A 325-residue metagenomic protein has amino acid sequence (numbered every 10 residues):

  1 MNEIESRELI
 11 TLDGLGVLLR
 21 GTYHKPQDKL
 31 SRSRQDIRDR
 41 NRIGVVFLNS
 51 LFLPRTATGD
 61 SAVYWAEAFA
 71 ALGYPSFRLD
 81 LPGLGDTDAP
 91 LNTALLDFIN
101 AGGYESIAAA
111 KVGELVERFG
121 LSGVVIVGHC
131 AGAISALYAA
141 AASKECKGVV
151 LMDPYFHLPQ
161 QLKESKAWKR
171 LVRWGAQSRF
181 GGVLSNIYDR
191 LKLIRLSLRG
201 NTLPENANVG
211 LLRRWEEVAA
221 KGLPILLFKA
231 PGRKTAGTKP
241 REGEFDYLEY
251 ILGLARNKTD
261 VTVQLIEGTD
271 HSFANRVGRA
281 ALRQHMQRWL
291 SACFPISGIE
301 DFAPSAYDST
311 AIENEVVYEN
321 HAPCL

Functional and structural regions predicted by a protein language model:
M1-I43, N275: N-terminal cap/lid segment of alpha/beta-hydrolase-fold proteins
T11-D13, W65, K169, A176-H321: Serine-hydrolase catalytic core
Q27-D80: Short, surface-exposed "cap/lid" segments of acyl-processing enzymes
L48-N49, L81, M152, K229 (+1 more regions): Alpha/beta-hydrolase
L53-P54, L84-T87, H157, T235 (+1 more regions): Active-site loop signature of alpha/beta-hydrolase-fold enzymes
D80-L96: Glycine-rich "HGGG/HGxG" loop immediately N-terminal to the catalytic nucleophile of the alpha/beta-hydrolase
A94-R118: Alpha/beta-hydrolase active-site loop
A110-R173: Primarily recognizes the serine-hydrolase "nucleophile elbow" in alpha/beta-hydrolase and SGNH/GDSL folds
